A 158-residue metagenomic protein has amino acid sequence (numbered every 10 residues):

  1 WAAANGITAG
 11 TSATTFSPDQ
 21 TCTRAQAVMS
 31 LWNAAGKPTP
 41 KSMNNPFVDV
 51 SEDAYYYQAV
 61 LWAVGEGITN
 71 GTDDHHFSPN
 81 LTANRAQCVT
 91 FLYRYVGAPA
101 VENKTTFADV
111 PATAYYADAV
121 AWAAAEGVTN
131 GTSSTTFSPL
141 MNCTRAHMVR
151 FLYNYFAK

Functional and structural regions predicted by a protein language model:
W1-T11: The feature marks the first
A2, L31, A63, L92 (+2 more regions): A short amphipathic alpha-helical interaction element
G6, G67, G127: Phosphate/pyrophosphate-binding loop motifs in nucleotide- or prenyl diphosphate-using proteins
A9-A25, N33-Q58, T69-A86, R94-Y116 (+2 more regions): Feature responds to low-complexity, polar/acidic, surface-exposed segments characteristic of secreted/exported proteins
